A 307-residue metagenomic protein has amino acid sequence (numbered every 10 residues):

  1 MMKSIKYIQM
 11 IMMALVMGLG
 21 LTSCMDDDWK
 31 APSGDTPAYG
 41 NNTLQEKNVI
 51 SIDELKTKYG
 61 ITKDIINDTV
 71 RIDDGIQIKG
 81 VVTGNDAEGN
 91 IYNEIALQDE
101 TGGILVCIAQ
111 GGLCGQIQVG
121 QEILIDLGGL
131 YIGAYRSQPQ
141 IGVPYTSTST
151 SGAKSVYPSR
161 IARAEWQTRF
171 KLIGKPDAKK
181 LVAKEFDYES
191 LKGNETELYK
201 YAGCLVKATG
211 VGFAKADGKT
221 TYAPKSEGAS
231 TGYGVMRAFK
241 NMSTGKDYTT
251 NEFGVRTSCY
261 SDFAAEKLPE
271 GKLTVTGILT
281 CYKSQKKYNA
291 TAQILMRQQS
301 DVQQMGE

Functional and structural regions predicted by a protein language model:
M1-M2, D26: Compositionally biased, low-complexity segments enriched in small residues
M2-I11: Bacterial N-terminal signal peptides that target proteins for export
L19-S23: C-terminal motif of bacterial Sec signal peptides marking the signal peptidase cleavage site
M25-Y92, A96-E122, D126-E307: OB-fold nucleic-acid-binding modules
